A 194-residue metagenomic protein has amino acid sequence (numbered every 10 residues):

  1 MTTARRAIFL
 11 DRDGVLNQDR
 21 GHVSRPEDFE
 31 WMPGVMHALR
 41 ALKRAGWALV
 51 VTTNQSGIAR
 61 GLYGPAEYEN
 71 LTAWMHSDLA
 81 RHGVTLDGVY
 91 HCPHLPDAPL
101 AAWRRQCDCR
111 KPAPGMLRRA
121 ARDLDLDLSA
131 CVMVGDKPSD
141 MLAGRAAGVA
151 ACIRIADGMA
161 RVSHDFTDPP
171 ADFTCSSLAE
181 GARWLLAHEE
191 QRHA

Functional and structural regions predicted by a protein language model:
T2-V50: Active-site neighborhood of HAD-like aspartate-dependent phosphohydrolases
E27-D28, G61-A66, R104-R105: Short, solvent-exposed loop/turn segments at secondary-structure boundaries
V35, L39-D78, H82-A98, G144: Substrate-recognition element of Asp-dependent hydrolases with the DxDx(T/V) motif
L71-H91, D165-L186: Structural recognition of alpha->loop->beta junctions
R105-M141: Conserved Lys-Pro-Asp/Glu-containing loop-to-beta segment of HAD-superfamily phosphomonoesterases, centered on
V132-F173: Acidic, Mg2+-coordinating phosphoryl-transfer loop and its flanking beta/alpha structural elements, shared across
